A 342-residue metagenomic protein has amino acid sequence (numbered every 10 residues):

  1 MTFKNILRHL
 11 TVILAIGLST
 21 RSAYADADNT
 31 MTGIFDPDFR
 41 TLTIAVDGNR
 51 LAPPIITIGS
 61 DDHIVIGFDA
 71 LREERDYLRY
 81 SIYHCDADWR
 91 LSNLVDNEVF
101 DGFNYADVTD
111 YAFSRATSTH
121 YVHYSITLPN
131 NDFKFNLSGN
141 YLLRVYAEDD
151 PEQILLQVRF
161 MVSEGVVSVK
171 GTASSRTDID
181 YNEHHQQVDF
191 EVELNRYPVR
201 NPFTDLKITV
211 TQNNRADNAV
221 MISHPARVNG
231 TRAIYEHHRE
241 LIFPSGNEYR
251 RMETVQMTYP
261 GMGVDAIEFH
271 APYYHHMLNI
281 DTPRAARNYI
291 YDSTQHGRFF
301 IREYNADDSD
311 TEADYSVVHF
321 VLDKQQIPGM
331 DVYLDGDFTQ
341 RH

Functional and structural regions predicted by a protein language model:
M1-A27: Bacterial Sec-dependent N-terminal signal peptides
N29-T30, V162-H185: Low-complexity, Pro/Ser/Thr- and charge-rich linker/hinge segments at domain boundaries
I34-H84, Y181-L194, D307-V321: Contiguous beta-strand segments within globular domains
D101-Y124, A216-P225, K324-H342: Aromatic-rich carbohydrate-binding modules that target alpha-glucans
D107-D110, R115-P129, N229-R251, H342: Aromatic sugar-binding surface patches on proteins that engage polysaccharides or sugar-phosphate polymers
S118-E148: Ligand-binding face of N-terminal immunoglobulin V-set domains in extracellular IgSF glycoproteins
K207-I290: Long, internal scaffold/assembly segments composed of regular secondary structure
T282-M330: Basic K/R-rich, polyanion-interacting modules in nucleoproteins and related proteins
